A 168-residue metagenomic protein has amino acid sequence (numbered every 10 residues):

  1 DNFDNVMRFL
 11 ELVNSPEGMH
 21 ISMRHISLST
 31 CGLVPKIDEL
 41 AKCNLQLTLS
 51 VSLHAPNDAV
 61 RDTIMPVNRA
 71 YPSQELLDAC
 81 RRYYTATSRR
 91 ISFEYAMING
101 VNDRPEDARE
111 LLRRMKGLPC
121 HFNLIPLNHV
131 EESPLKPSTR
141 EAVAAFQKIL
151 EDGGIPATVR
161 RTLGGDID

Functional and structural regions predicted by a protein language model:
D1-G153, A157: Conserved AdoMet/S-adenosylmethionine-binding subsite of the radical SAM
D152, T162-D168: Radical SAM enzyme core and accessory elements
